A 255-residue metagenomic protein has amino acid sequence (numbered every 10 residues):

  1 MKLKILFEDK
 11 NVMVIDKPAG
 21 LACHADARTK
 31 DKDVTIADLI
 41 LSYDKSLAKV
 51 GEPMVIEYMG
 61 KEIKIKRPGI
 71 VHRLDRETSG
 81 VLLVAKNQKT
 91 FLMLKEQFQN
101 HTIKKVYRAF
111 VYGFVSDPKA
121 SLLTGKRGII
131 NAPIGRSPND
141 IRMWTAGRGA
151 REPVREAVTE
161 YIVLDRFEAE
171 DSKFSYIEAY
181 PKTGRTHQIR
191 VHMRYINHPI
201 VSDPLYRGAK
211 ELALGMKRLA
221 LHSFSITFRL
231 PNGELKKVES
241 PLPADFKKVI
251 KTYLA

Functional and structural regions predicted by a protein language model:
M1-A255: RNA pseudouridine synthases
